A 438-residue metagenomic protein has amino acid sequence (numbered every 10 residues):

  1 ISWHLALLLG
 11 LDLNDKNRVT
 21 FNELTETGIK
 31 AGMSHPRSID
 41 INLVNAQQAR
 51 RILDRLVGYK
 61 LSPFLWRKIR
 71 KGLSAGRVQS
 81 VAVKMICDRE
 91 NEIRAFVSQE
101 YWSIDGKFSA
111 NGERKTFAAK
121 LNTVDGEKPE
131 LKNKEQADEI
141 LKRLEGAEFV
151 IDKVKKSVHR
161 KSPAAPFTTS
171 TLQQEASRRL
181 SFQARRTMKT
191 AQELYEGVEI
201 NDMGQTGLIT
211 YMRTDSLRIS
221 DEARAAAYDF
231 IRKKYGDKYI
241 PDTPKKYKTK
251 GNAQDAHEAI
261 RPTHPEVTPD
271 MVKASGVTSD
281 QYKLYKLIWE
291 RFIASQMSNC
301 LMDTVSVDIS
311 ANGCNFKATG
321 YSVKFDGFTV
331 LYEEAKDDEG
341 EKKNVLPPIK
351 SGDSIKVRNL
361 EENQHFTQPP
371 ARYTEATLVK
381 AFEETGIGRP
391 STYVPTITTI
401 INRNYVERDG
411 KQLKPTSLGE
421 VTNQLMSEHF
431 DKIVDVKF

Functional and structural regions predicted by a protein language model:
I1-K380, T392-T396, I401-Y405, G410-L413 (+1 more regions): Toprim catalytic domain recognition across nucleic-acid enzymes
R179, T385-G386: Flexible beta-alpha connector loops of hexameric P-loop NTPases
K432-F438: Short, intrinsically disordered, charge-balanced linker/junction segments flanking boundaries in proteins
